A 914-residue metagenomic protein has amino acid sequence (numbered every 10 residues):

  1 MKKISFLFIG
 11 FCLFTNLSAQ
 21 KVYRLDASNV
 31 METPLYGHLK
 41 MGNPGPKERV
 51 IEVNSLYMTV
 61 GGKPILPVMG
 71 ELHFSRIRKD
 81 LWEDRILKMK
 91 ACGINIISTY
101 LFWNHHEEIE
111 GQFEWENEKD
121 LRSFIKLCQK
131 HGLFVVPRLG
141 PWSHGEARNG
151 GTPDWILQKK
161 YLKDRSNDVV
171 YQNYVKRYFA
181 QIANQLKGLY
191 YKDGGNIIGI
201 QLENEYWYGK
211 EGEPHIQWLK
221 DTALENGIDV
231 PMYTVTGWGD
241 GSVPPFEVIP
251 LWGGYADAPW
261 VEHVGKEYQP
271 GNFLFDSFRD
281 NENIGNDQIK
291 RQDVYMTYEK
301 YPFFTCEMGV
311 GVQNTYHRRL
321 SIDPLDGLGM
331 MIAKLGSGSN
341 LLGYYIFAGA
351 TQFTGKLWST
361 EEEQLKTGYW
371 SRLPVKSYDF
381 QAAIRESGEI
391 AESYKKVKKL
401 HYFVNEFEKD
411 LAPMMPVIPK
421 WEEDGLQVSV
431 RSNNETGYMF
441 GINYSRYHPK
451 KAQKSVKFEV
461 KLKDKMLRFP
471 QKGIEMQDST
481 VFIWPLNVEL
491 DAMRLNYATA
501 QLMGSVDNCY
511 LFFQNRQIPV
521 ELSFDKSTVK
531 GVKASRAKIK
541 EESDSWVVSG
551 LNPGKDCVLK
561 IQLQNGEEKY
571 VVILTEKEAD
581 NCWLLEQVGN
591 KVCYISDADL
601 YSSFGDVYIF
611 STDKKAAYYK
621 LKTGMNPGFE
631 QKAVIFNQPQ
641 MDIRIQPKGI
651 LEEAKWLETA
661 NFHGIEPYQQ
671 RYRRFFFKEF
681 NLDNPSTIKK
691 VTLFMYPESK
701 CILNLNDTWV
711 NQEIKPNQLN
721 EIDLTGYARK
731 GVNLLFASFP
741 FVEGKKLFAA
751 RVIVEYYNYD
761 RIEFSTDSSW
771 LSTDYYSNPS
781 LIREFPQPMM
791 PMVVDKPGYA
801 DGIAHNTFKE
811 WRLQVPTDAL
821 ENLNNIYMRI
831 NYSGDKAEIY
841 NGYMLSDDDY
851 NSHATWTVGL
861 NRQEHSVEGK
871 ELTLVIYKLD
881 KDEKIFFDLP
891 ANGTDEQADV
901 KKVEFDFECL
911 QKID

Functional and structural regions predicted by a protein language model:
Q20-I96: N-terminal carbohydrate-binding accessory modules
K21-A27, G37, G42-N43, S387-R674 (+3 more regions): Non-catalytic C-terminal accessory domains or segments of carbohydrate-active enzymes
W82-R148, K220-E225: Aromatic-lined substrate-binding rim segments of carbohydrate-active enzymes
G111-K119, Q129-K130, P141-S166, R177-A180 (+3 more regions): Aromatic- and acidic-residue-enriched segments that line the glycan-binding/catalytic groove of carbohydrate-active
D120-P137, K160-I197: An active-site-proximal structural segment forming one wall of the substrate-binding cleft that immediately precedes
Y171-D240: Active-site neighborhood of glycoside hydrolase catalytic domains
W207-I228, T236-D276, A350-W358, E423-V428 (+1 more regions): Substrate-binding cleft/loops of secretory-pathway carbohydrate-active enzymes
Q217-T234, D276-W370, N433, S445-H448 (+1 more regions): Catalytic-core region of carbohydrate-active enzymes that cleave or remodel glycosidic bonds
